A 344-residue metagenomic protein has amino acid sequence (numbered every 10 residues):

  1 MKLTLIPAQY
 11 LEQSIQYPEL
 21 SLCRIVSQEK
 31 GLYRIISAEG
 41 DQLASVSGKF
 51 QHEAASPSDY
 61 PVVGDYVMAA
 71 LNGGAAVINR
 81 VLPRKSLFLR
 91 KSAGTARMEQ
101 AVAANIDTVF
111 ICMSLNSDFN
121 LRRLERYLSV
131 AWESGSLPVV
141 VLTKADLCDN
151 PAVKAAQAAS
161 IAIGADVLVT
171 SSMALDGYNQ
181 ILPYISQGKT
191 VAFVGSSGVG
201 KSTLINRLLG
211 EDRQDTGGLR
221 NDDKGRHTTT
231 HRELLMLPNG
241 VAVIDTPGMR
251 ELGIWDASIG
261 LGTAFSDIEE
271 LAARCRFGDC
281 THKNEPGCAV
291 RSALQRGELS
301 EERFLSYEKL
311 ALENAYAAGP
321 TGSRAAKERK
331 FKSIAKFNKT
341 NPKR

Functional and structural regions predicted by a protein language model:
M1-L121: N-terminal accessory targeting/assembly segments
K49, A55-Y66, L71-G74, P83-T108 (+3 more regions): Helix-rich effector regions associated with P-loop NTPase G domains
V102-D107, I111-G164: Phosphate-binding glycine-rich loops and their immediate beta-loop-alpha structural context
S114, S129-W132, D146, A159-A162 (+8 more regions): Signal for well-folded cores of large energy- and translation-related assemblies
F119, C148-D149, D176, R250-L252: Catalytic P-loop NTPase motifs of RecA-like helicase/translocase cores
L137, K144-V199: Canonical P-loop GTPase G-domain recognition
K201-G217: A conserved segment at the C-terminal end of the G1
